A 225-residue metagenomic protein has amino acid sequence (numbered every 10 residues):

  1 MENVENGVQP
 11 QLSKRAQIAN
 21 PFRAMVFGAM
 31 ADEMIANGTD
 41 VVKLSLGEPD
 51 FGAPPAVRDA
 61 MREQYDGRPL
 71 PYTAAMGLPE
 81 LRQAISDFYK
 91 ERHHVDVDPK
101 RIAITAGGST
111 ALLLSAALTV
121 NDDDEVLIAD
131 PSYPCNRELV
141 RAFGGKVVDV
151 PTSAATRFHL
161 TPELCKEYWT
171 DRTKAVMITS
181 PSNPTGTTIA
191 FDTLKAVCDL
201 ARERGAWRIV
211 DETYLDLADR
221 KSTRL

Functional and structural regions predicted by a protein language model:
V4-S13, Q17-G107, L114: N-terminal small-domain helix-loop-helix segment of the aminotransferase-like
M34-N37, F143, E203-R204: Helix C-cap/helix->beta junction micro-motif
D96-I102, D122-E125, R172: Short acidic capping loops at alpha-helix termini that bridge into adjacent secondary structure
L118-V140: Conserved PLP-anchoring active-site segment centered on the Schiff-base-forming lysine
A142-V148: A short helix-loop-beta submotif of the ANL/AMP-binding
V148, T152-R220: Active-site phosphate-binding strand-loop segment of PLP-dependent enzymes
K221-L225: Conserved small/polar residues in nucleotide/adenosyl-binding loops
